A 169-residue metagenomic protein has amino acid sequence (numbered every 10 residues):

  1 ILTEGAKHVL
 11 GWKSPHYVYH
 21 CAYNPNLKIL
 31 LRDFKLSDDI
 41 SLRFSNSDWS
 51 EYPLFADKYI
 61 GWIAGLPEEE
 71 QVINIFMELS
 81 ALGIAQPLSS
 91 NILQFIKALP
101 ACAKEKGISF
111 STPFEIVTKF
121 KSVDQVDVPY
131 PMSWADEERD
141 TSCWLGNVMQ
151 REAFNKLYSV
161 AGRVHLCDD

Functional and structural regions predicted by a protein language model:
L2-T3, M77: Conserved beta-strand positions
E4-Y17: Extended, H/D-rich, highly charged conserved domains that either
H16-D39, S45-S50, L54-D169: Active-site and substrate-binding clefts of carbohydrate-active enzymes
